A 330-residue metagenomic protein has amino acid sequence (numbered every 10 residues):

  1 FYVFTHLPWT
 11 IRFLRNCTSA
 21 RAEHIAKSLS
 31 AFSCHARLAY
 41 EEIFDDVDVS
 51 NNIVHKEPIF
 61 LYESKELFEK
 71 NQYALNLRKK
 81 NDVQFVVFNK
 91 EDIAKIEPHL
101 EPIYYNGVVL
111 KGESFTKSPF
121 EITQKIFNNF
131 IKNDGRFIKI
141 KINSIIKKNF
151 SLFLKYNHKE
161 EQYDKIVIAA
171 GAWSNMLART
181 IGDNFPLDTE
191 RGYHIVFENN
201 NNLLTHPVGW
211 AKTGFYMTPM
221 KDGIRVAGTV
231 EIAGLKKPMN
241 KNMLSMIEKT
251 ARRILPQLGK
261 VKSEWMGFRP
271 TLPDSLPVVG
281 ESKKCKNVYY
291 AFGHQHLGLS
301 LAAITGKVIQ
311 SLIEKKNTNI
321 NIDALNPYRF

Functional and structural regions predicted by a protein language model:
F1-N16, S144-I146, F150-S151, E160-K286: Active-site substrate-recognition segment that forms the wall of the catalytic cavity or substrate channel
P8-K125: Rossmann-like flavin
E42-H55, K132-R136, Y163, D183 (+2 more regions): Surface-exposed helix-capping loop/turn segments at secondary-structure junctions
F85, A211-K212, R252-F330: C-terminal catalytic lobe of FAD-dependent flavoproteins
F88-E97, R136-F153: A conserved short coil-to-beta-strand element within the FAD-binding core of flavoproteins
E113-F127, A172-W173, M243-T250, T305: Mid-domain beta-loop-alpha active-site segment that forms a flexible, acidic cofactor/metal-binding surface
D134-R136, I224, V288: Short, conserved active-site loop motifs that form the nucleotide-linked donor/cofactor pocket
